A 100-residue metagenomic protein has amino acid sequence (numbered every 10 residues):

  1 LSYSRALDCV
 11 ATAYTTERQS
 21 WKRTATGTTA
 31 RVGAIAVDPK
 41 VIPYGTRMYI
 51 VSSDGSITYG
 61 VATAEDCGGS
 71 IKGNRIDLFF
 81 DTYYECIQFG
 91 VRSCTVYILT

Functional and structural regions predicted by a protein language model:
L1-T100: Solvent-exposed, well-ordered loop and adjacent helix/strand elements within mature globular domains that form
